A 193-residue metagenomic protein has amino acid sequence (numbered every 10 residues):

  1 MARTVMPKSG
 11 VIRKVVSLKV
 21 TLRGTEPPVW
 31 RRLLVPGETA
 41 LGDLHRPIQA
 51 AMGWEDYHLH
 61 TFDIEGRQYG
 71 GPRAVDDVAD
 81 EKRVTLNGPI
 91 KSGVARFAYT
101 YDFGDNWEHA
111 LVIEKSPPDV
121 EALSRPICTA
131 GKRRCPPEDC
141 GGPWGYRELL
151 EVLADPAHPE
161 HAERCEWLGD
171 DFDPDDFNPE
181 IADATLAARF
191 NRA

Functional and structural regions predicted by a protein language model:
M1-A193: Short linear regulatory motifs enriched in tryptophan with gly/pro/ser
